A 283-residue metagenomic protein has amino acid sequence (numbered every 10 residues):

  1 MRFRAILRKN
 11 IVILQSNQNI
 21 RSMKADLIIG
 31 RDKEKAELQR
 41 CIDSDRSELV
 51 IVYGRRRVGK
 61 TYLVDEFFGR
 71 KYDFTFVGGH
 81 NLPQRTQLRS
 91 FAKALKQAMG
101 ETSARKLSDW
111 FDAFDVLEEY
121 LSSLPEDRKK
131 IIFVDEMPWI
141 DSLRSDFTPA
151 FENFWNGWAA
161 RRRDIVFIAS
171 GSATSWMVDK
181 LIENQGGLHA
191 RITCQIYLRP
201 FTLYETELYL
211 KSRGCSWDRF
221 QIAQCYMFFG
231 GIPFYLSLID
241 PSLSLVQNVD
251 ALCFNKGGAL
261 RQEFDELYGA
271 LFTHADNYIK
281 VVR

Functional and structural regions predicted by a protein language model:
M1-R283: Phosphate-binding site recognition
